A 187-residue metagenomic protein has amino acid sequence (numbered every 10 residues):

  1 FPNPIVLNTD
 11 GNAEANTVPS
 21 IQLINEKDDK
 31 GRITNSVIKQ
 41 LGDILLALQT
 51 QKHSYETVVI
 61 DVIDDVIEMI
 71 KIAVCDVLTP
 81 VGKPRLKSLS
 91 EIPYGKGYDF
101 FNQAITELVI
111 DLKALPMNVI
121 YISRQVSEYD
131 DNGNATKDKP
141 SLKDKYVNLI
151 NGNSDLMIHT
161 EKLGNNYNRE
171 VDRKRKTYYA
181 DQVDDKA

Functional and structural regions predicted by a protein language model:
F1, H53, A114-P116, N153: Short, well-ordered loop/turn elements at secondary-structure boundaries
F1-I60, D64-M69: Conserved P-loop
V6-L7, V58-I60, L112, M157 (+1 more regions): Generic structural hydrophobic/aromatic packing signal, biased to beta-strands
P19-I21, A73, V183-K186: Surface-exposed beta-strand edges and their flanking turn/coil or helix-capping segments
D29-S36, G82-L86, D144-N148, D181-D185: Glycine-rich loops and low-complexity Gly/Arg-rich segments that provide flexible linkers or classic glycine-based
L45-L48, L108-L112, S154: Hydrophobic, Leu/Ile/Phe/Ala-enriched alpha-helical segments that form helix-helix packing faces
T57, V62-L149: P-loop NTPase motor core
V119-A187: Phosphate-binding/switch region of NTP-binding enzymes
